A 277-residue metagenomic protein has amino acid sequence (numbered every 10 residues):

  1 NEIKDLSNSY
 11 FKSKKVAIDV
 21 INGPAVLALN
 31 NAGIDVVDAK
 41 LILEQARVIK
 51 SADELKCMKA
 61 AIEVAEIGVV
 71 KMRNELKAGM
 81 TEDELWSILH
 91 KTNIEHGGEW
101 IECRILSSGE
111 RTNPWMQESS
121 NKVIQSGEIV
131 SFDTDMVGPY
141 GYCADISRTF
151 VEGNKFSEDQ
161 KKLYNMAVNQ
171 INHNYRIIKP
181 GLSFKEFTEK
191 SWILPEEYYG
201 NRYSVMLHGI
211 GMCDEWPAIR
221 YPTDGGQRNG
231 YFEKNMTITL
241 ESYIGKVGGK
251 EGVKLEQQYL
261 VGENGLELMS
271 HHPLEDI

Functional and structural regions predicted by a protein language model:
N1-I277: Active-site neighborhoods and metal-handling regions in enzymes and metal-associated proteins
